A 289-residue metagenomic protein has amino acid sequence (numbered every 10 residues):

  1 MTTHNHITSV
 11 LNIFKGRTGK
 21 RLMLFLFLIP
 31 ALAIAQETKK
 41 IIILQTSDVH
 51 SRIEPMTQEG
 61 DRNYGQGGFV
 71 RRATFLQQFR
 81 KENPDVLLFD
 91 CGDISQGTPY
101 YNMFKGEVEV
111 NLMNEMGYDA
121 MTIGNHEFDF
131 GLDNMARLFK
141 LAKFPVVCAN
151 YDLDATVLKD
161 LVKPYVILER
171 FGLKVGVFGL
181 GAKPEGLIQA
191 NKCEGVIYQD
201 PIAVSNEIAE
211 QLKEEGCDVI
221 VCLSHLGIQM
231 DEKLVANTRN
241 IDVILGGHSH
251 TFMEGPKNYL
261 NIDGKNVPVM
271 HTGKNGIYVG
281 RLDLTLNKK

Functional and structural regions predicted by a protein language model:
M1-G19: N-terminal secretory signal peptides that target proteins for export/translocation
F14, F25-F27: Aromatic (phenylalanine/tyrosine) cluster motif
F27-A35: Hydrophobic h-region of N-terminal signal peptides that target proteins for export in Gram-negative bacteria
A35-K289: Acidic, metal/ion-coordinating pockets
